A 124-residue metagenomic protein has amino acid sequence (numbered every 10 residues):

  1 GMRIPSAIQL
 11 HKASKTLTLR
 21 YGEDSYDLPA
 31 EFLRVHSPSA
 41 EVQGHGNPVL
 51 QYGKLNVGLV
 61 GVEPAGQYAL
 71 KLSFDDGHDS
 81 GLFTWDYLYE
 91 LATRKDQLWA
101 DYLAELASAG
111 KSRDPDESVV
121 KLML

Functional and structural regions predicted by a protein language model:
G1-L124: Motif-centric detector for short Cys/His coordination patterns
